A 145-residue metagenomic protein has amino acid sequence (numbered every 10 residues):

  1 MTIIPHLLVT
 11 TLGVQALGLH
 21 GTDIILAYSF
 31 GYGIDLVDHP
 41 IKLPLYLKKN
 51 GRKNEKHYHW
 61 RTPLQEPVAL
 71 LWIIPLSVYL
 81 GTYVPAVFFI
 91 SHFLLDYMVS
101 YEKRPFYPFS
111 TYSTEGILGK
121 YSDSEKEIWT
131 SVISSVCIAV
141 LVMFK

Functional and structural regions predicted by a protein language model:
M1-K145: N-terminal membrane-targeting hydrophobic helices
